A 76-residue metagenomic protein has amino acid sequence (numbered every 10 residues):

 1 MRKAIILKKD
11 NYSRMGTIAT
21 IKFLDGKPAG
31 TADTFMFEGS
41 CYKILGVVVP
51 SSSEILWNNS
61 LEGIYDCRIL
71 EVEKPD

Functional and structural regions predicted by a protein language model:
M1-A29, T34-D76: Beta-strand/loop-dominated core regions that host nucleotide or nucleotide-derived cofactor-binding catalytic loops
